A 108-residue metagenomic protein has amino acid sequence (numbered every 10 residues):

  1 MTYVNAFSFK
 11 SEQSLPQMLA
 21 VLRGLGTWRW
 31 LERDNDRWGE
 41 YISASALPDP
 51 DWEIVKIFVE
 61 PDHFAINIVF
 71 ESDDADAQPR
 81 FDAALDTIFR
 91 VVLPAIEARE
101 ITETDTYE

Functional and structural regions predicted by a protein language model:
M1-V21: Terminal, regulation- and interaction-focused segments at domain boundaries
S8, A65-N67, T102: Ser/Thr- (and often Asn-) enriched beta-sheet segments in non-cytosolic proteins
S14-L19, D49-W52, S72-F81: Short, surface-exposed beta-strand/loop "edge" segments at domain boundaries and coil↔beta transitions
L19-R23, T27, D86-L93: Generic solvent-exposed, charged/amphipathic alpha-helical segments that serve as macromolecular interface scaffolds
G24-R33, P94-Y107: Short secondary-structure junctions
L31-D73: Short, intrinsically disordered low-complexity segments
G39, S43, T87, D105-T106: Short, surface-exposed, charged/polar-biased interaction segments
E60-L93: An acidic-aromatic pocket/loop used at catalytic or ligand-binding sites
